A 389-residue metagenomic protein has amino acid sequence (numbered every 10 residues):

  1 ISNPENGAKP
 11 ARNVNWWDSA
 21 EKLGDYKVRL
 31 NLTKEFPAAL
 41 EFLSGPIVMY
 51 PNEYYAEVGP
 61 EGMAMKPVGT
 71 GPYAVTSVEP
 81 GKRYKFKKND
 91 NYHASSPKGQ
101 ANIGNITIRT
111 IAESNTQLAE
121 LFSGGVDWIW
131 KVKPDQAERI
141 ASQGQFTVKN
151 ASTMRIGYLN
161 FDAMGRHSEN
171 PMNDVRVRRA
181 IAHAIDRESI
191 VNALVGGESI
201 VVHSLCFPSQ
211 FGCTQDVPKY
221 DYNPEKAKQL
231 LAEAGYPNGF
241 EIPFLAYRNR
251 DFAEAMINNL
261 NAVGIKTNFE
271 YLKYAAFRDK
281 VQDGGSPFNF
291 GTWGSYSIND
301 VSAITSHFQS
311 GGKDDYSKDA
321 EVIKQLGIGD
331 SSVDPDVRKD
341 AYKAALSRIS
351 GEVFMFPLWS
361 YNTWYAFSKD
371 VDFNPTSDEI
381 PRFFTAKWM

Functional and structural regions predicted by a protein language model:
N3, G7, P46-S77, A94-G104 (+8 more regions): Short, solvent-exposed loop/beta-turn-alpha elements that line the ligand-binding surface or hinge of extracytoplasmic
P10-E53, E79: Surface-exposed binding/hinge segments that line and control ligand-binding clefts or catalytic entry sites
V28-L30, G71-A74, Y84-K85, I103-T110 (+2 more regions): Short, well-ordered beta-strand elements
P37-L43, G69, N192, A232-D251 (+2 more regions): Bilobed periplasmic-binding protein-like "clamshell/Venus-flytrap" ligand-binding domains
E61, N91-R139, K266-N268: Ligand-site clamp/hinge motif
K85-D90, S142, K149, P171-N258 (+4 more regions): Append "and occasionally in soluble cytosolic enzymes with long acidic Gly/Pro-rich linkers
N115-V126, R139-Q143, R176, E254-V263 (+1 more regions): Short helices/loops that flank or line small-molecule/ion binding pockets
T147, P243-F244, N258-G311, A341-K343: Periplasmic binding protein-like
